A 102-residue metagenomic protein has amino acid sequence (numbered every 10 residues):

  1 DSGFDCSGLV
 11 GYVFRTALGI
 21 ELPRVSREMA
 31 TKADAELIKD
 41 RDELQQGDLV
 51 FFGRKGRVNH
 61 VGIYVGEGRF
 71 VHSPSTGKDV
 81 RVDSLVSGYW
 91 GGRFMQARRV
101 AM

Functional and structural regions predicted by a protein language model:
D1-Q46: Catalytic cysteine-centered active-site loop
E36-D40, V58, V65-M102: Aromatic- and glycine-rich peptidoglycan recognition patches
G47-D48, G68: Structural motif
L49, V61-I63: Conserved hydrophobic/aromatic beta-strand scaffold that supports enzyme active sites
